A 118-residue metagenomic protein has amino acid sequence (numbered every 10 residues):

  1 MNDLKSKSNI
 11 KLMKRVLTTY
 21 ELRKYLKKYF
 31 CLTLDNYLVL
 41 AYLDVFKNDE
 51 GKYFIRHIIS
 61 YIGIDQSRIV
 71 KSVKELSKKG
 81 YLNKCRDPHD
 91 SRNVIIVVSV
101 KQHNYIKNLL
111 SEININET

Functional and structural regions predicted by a protein language model:
M1-F30, K79-Y81: N-terminal leader segment of winged-helix/HTH proteins
M13-V16, L40, S99, L110: Generic structural concept
L17, N48-K52, D90: A conserved beta-turn-beta hairpin within the catalytic core of GNAT-like acetyltransferases that forms part
K24-I64: N-terminal helix-turn-helix DNA-binding core of bacterial DNA-binding proteins
I55, V73-K74: Short, hydrophobic-biased segments on the C-terminal half of alpha helices that form "recognition helices"
K74-T118: Charged, amphipathic alpha-helical coiled-coil/dimerization segments
